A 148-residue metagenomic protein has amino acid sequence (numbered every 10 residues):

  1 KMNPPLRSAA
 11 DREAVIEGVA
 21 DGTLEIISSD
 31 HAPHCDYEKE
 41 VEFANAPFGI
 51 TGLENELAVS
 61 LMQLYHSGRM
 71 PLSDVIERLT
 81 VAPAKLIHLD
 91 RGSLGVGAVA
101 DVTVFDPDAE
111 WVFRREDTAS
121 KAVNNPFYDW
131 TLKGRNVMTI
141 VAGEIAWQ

Functional and structural regions predicted by a protein language model:
K1-A10, G49-T51, P126-L132: A short acidic, glycine-rich active-site loop that binds or catalyzes chemistry on phosphate/adenosine moieties
K1-I27: Histidine/acidic residue-rich metal-binding segments in metalloenzymes
P5-L6, A82-A84, E116-S120: A short linear-motif detector with a strong N-terminal bias
S8-E17, E56-M62, L132-M138: Short C-terminal domain-edge/linker segments immediately following a structured domain
G18-I27, A32-P107: His/Asp/Glu-enriched, well-ordered alpha-helical/loop segment that forms or immediately abuts the divalent-metal
E42-N45, V99-Q148: C-terminal cap of metal-dependent C-N hydrolases
